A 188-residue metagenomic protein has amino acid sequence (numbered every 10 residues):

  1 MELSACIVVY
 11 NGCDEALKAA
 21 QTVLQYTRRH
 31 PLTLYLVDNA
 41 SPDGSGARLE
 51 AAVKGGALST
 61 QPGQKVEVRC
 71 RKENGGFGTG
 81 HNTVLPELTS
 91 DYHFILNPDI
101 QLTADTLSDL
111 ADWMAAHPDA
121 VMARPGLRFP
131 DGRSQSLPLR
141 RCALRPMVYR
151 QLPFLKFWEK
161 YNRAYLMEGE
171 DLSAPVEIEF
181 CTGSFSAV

Functional and structural regions predicted by a protein language model:
E2-S4, T33: Cell-envelope/extracellular polymer assembly enzymes that use nucleotide-activated donors
T22, D38-L49: A conserved acidic beta->alpha catalytic loop
T22-P31: Short, acidic, metal-binding catalytic loop of nucleotide-sugar glycosyltransferases
P31-A40, E67-R71: Short beta-strand/loop segment that forms part of the nucleotide-sugar
C70-L88: Glycine-rich, basic loop-to-helix element that forms the pyrophosphate-binding segment of sugar-nucleotide handling
H93: Short aromatic/hydrophobic "clamp" motif used to bind/position activated sugar donors
T103-L137: Conserved donor NDP-sugar-binding/catalytic core segment of glycosyltransferases
C142-E179: Short, flexible, basic/aromatic active-site loop/helix in glycosyltransferases
